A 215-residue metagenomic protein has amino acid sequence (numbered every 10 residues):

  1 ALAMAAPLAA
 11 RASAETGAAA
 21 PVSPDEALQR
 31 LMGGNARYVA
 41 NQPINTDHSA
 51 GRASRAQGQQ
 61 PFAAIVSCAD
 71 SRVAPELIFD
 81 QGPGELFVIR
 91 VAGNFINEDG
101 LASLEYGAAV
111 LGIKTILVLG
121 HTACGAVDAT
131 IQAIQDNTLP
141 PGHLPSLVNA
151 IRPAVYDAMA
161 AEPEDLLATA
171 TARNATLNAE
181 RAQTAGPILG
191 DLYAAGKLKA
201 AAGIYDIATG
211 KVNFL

Functional and structural regions predicted by a protein language model:
A1-A3, A12-G58, G84, G93-I113 (+1 more regions): Divalent-metal-activated hydrolytic enzyme cores
L8-A10: Secondary-structure-rich domain cores
R30, A63-S67: Short, hydrophobic/glycine-enriched beta-strand segments
V66-C68, R90, L117-H121, A201-D206: Short beta-strand segments
V66-S103: Active-site cofactor/substrate anionic-group-binding motifs, chiefly glycine- and Lys/Arg-rich phosphate-binding loops
S71-R72, H121-A126: Gly/Ser/Thr-rich loops at beta-strand to alpha-helix junctions that form or flank small-molecule/cofactor-binding
